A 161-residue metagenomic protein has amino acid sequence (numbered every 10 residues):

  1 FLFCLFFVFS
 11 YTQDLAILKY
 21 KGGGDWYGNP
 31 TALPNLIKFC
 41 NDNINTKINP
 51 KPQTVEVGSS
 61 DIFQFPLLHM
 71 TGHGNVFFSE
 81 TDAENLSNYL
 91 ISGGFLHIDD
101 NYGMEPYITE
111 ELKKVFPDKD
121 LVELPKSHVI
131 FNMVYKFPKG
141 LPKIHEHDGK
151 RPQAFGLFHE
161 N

Functional and structural regions predicted by a protein language model:
L5-S10: N-terminal signal peptide c-region/cleavage motif recognized by signal peptidases
Y11-L67, T71-G74, A154: Aromatic-Pro/Gly-enriched surface loop or interdomain linker that acts as a lid/target-recognition segment
Q13-D14, K19-G23, T31-A32, E105-N161: An acidic, glycine-rich "communication" segment
L15, L67-P106: Short alpha-beta junction capping motif
T31-N35, F39, T81, N85 (+2 more regions): Extracytoplasmic/secreted proteins, especially bacterial periplasmic and envelope-associated proteins
F39-K47, T71, N88-S92, E111-K119: Structured segments of extracytoplasmic/periplasmic soluble domains in secreted or envelope-associated proteins
K47-V55, I98-N101, K119-K126: Surface-exposed patches in mature extracellular/periplasmic domains of secreted proteins
